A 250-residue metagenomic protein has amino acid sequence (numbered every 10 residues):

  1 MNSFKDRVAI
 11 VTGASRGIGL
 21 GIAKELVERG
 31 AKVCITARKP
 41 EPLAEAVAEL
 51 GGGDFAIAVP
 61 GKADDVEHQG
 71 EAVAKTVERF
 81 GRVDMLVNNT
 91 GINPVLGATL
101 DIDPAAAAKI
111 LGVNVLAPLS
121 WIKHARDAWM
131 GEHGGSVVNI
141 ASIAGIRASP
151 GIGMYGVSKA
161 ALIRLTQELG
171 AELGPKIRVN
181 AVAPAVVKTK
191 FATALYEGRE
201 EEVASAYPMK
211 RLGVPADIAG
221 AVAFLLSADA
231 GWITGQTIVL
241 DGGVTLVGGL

Functional and structural regions predicted by a protein language model:
S15-G17: Conserved glycine-rich cofactor-binding loop
N93-L96, R147, A223, T234-L250: Short C-terminal tail/terminal secondary-structure segment of NAD(P)H-dependent dehydrogenase/reductase domains
G97-T99, D103-K109, A192, V203: Substrate-binding pocket helix/loop in short-chain dehydrogenase/reductase
L119, A181, E201-I233, L240-G242: C-terminal helical subdomain
I122, S158, T166: Active-site helix of classical SDR
D127, G170-P175, G231: Alpha-helical segment proximal to the catalytic Tyr-Lys
S142: Residue(s) in the substrate-gating loop at a strand-loop-helix junction that position the organic substrate next
